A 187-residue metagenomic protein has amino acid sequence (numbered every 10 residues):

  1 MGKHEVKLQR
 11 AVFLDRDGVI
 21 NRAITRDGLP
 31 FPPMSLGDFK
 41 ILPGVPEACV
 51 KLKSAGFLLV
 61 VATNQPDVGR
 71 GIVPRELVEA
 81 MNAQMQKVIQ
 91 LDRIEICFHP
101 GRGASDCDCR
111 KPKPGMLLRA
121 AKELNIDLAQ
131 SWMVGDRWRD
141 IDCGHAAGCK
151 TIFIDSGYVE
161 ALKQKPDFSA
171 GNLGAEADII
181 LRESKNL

Functional and structural regions predicted by a protein language model:
G2-L58: Active-site neighborhood of HAD-like aspartate-dependent phosphohydrolases
G2-R10, E76-R93, R102-M133, R137-L187: Asp-based, Mg2+/Mn2+-dependent phosphohydrolase catalytic module
F13-D15, A62, V134: Generic enzyme active-site microenvironment
V19, P66-D67, G101, R139: Short, solvent-exposed loop/turn segments at secondary-structure junctions
N21-A23, G28, R70, D142 (+2 more regions): Conserved protein kinase catalytic core
L29-P32, V68-G71, P100-D106, E160-K163: A short acidic, helix-capping loop that chelates divalent metal ions and anchors anionic groups
P33, G37, R70, D108-C109 (+1 more regions): Pocket-edge positions in alpha/beta enzyme catalytic cores
V45-N82, L91-P100, G144: Substrate-recognition element of Asp-dependent hydrolases with the DxDx(T/V) motif
